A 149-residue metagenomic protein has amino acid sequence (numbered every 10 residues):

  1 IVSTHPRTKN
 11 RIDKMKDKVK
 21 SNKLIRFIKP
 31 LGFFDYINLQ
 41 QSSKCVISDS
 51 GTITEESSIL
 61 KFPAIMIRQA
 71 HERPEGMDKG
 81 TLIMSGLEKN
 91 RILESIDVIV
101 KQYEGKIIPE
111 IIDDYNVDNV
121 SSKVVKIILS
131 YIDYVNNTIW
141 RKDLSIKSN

Functional and structural regions predicted by a protein language model:
S3-T4, T8-N149: Nucleotide-activated sugar donor-binding and catalytic core shared by glycosyltransferases and related lipid-linked
